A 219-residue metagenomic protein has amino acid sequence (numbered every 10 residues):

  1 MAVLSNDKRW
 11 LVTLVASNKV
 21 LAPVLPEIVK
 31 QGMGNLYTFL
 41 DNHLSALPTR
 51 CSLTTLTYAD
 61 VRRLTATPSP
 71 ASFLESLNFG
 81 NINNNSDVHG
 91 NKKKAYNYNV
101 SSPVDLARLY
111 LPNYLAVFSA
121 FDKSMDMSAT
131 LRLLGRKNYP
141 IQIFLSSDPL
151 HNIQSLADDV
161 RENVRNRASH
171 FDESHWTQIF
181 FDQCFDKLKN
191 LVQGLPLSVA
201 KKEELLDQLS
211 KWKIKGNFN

Functional and structural regions predicted by a protein language model:
M1-R167, F171-N219: Feature for intrinsically disordered/low-complexity regulatory segments and propeptides
